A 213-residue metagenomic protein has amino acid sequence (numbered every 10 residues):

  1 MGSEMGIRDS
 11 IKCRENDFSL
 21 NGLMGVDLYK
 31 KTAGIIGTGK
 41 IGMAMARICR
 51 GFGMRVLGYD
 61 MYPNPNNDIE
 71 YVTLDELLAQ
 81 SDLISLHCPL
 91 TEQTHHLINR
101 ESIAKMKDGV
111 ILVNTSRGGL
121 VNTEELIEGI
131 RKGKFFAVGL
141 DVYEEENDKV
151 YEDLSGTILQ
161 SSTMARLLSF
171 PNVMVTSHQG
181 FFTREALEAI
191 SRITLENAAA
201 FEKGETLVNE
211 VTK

Functional and structural regions predicted by a protein language model:
M1-I7: Short, small-residue-biased leader/transition segments that mark boundaries at the very start of proteins
G2, F52, N67, S169-F170: Short, structured coil segments at secondary-structure junctions
G2, M45, E125-L126: Aromatic/hydrophobic pocket-lining residues that form π-stacking "cages" and hydrophobic walls in ligand
R8-M24, A200: A charged, well-structured terminal subsegment
C13-F18, L28, L97-I98, V142 (+2 more regions): Short clusters of hydrophobic/aromatic residues that line enzyme substrate/ligand-binding pockets
N21-D108: Rossmann-like dinucleotide/phosphate-binding beta-alpha-beta segment
G109, R117-K213: Rossmann-like dinucleotide-binding domain for NAD(H)/NADP(H)
V113: Glycine-rich nucleotide-phosphate-binding loops and adjacent flexible coil segments
